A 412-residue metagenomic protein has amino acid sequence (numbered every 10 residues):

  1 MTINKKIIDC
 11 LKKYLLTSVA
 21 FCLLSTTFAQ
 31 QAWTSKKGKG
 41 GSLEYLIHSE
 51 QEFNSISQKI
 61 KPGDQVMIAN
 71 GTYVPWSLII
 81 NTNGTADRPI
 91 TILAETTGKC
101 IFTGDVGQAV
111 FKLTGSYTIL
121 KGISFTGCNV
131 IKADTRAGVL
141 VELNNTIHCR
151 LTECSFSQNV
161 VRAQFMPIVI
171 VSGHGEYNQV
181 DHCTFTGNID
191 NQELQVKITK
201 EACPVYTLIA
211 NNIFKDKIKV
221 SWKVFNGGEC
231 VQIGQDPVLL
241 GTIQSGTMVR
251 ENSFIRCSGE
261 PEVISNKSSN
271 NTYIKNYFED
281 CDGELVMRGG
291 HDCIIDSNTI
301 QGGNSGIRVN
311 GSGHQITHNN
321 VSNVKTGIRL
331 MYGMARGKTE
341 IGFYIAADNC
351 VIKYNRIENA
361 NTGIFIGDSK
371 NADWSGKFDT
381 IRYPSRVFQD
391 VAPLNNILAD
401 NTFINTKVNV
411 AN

Functional and structural regions predicted by a protein language model:
M1-A32: Bacterial Sec-dependent N-terminal signal peptides
A32-P75, I79: Acidic Gly/Asp/Thr-rich repetitive segments characteristic of extracellular carbohydrate-active and adhesion proteins
G38-K39, I60, N83-A86, G173 (+1 more regions): Extracellular/periplasmic catalytic domains that process cell-envelope and extracellular macromolecules
S42, G63, D87-P89, G246 (+1 more regions): A general structural motif
E44-H48, M67-W76, N83-A137, Q158-V160: Right-handed parallel beta-helix/beta-spiral solenoid domain characteristic of secreted/periplasmic
S77-L78, G104-K112, T126-C149, S157-N412: Glycine- and acidic/polar-rich repeat regions and solenoidal domains
